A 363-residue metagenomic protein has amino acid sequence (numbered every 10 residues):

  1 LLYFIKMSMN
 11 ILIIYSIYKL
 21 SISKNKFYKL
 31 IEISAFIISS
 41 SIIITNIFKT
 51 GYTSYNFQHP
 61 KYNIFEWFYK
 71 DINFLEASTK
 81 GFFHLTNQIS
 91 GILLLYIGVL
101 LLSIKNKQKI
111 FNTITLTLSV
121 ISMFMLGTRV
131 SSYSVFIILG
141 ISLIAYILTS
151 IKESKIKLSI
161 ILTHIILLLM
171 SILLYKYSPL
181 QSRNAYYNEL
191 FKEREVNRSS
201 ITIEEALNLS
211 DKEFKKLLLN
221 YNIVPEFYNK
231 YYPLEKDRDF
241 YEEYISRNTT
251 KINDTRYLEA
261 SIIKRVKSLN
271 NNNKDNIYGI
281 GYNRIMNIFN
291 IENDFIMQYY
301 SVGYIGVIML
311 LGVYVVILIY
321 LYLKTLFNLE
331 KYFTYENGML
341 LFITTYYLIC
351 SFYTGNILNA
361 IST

Functional and structural regions predicted by a protein language model:
L1, M9, L30, F74-K80 (+5 more regions): Generic detector of bulky aromatic hydrophobic side chains
L1-F191, N293-T363: Hydrophobic transmembrane helix bundles of membrane-integrated enzymes that assemble and modify cell-envelope
H59-A77, E193-K212, D239-R256, K267-S268 (+2 more regions): Luminal/periplasmic active-site loops of membrane-embedded glycosylation enzymes
I89, N197, R284-M286, L358-N359: A generic structural micro-environment signature that highlights single residues at secondary-structure boundaries
Y146-Y244, S268-N270: A membrane-periplasm/extracellular boundary helix in multi-pass inner-membrane enzymes that assemble envelope glycans
N222-I305: Long extracytoplasmic/lumenal interhelical loops at the membrane interface of multi-pass membrane proteins
